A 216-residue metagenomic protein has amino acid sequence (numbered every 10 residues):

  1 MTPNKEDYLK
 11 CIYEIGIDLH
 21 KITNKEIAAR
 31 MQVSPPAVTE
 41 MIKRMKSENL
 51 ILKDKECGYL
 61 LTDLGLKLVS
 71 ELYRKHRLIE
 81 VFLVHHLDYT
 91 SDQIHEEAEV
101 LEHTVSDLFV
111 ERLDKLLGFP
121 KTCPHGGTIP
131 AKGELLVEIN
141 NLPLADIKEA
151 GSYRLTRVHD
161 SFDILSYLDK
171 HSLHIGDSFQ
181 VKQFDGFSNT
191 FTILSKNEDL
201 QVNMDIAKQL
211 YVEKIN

Functional and structural regions predicted by a protein language model:
D18-E26: Short acidic, hydrophobic short linear motifs in intrinsically disordered regions
A29, K46-S47: Alpha-helical residues within the helix-turn-helix
P36, D92: Key DNA-contact positions within bacterial/archaeal DNA-binding proteins
I42-K43: Short, hydrophobic-biased segments on the C-terminal half of alpha helices that form "recognition helices"
S47-D54: A short, conserved structural fragment
C57-H76: Basic, amphipathic "hinge/linker" alpha-helix immediately C-terminal to the N-terminal HTH DNA-binding motif
E102-Q209: Mid-protein regulatory/catalytic core that forms ligand/cofactor-binding pockets and protein-protein interaction
